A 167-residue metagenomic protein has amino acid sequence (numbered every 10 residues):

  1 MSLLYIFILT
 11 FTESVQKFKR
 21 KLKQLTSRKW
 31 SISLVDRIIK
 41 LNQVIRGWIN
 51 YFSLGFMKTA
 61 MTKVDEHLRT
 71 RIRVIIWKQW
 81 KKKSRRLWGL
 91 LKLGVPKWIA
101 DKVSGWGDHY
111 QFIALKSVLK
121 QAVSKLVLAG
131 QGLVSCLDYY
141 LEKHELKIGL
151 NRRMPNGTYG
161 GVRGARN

Functional and structural regions predicted by a protein language model:
M1-N167: Non-catalytic terminal/accessory segments
